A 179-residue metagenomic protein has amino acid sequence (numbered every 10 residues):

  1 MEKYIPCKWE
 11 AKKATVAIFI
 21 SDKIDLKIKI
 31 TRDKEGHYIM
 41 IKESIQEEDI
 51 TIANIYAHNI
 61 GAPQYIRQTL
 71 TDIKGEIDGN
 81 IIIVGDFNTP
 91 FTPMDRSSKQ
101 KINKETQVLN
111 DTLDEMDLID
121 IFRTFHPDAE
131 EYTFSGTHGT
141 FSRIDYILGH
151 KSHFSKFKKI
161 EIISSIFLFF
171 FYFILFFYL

Functional and structural regions predicted by a protein language model:
M1-L179: A shared catalytic/ligand-binding motif for oxyanion handling
